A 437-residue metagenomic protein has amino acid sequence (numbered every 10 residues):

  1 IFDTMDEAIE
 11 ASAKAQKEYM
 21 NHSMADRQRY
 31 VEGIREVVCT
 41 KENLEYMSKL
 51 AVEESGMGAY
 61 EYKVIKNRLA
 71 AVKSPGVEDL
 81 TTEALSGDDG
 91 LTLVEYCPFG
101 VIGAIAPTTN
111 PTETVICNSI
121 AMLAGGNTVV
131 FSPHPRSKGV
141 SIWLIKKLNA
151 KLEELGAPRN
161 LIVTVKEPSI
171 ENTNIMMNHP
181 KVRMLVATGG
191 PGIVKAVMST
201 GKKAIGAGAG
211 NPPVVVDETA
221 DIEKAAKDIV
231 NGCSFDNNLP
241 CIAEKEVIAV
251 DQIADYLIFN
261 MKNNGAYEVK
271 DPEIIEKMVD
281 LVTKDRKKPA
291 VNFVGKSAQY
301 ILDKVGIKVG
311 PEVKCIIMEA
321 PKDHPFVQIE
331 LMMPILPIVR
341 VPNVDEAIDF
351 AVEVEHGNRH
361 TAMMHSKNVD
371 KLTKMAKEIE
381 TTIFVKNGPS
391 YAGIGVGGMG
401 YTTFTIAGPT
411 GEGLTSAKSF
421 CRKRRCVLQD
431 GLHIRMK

Functional and structural regions predicted by a protein language model:
I1-L93, A121, N263: N-terminal Rossmann-like NAD(P)+-binding subdomain of aldehyde/semialdehyde dehydrogenases
A8-E10, G206-G208, N237-C241, F326-L331 (+1 more regions): Short, flexible turn/loop "capping" segments at secondary-structure junctions
A13-Q16, M20, I34-E42, A51 (+12 more regions): Structural signal for hydrophobic packing residues in well-ordered secondary-structure cores of soluble enzyme domains
M20, I307-K437: Conserved C-terminal structural/oligomerization subdomain of aldehyde/semialdehyde dehydrogenase
T81-K224: Rossmann-like NAD(P) dinucleotide-binding subdomain of oxidoreductase/dehydrogenase enzymes
I116, K195-K322: ALDH superfamily catalytic-core signature
M177-P180, D221, V282-P289, E330 (+1 more regions): Short, surface-exposed amphipathic charged segments that create phosphate/polyanion-binding patches used for binding
